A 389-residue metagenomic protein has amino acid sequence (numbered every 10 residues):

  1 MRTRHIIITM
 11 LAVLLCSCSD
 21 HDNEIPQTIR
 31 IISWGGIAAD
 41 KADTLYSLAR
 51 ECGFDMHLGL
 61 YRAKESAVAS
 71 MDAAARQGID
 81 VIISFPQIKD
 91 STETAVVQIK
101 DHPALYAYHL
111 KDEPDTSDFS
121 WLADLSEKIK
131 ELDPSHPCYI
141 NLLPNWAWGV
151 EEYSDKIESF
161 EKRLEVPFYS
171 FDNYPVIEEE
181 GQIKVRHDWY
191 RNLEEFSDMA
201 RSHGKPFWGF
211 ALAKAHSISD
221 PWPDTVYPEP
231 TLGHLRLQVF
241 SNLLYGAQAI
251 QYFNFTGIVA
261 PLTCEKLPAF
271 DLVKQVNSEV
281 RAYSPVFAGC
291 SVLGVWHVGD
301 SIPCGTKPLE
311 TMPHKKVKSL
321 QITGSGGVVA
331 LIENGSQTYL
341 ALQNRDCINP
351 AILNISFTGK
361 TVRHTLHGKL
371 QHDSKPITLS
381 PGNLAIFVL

Functional and structural regions predicted by a protein language model:
M1-I7: Bacterial N-terminal signal peptides that target proteins for export
I8-V13: Hydrophobic alpha-helical targeting segments used for export or membrane insertion
L15-S17: C-terminal motif of bacterial Sec signal peptides marking the signal peptidase cleavage site
D22-G359, H367-L389: Glycan-processing catalytic domains of CAZymes
